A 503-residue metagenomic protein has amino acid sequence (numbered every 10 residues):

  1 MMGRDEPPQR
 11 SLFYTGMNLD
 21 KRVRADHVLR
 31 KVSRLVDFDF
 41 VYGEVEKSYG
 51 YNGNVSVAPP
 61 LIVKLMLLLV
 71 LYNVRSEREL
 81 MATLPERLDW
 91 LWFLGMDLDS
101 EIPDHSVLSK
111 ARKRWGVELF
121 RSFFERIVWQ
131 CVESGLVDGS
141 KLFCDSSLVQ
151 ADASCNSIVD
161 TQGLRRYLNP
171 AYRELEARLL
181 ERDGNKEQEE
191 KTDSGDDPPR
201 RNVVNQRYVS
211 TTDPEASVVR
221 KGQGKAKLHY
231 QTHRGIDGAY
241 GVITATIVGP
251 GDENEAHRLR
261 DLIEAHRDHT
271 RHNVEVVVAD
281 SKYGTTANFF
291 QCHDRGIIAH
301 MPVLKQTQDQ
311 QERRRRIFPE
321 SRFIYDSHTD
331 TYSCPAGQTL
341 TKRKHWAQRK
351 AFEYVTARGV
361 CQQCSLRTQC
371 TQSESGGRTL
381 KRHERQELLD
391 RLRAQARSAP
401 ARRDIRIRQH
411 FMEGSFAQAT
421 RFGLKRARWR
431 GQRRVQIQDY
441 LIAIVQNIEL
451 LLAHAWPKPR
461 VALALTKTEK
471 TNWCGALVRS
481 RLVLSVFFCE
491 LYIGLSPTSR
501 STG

Functional and structural regions predicted by a protein language model:
M1-R30: Hydrophobic alpha-helical membrane-insertion signals
G3-E6, N73-E86, M96-G503: Anion-binding and metal-coordination hotspots
D20-V23, N54, G224: Short secondary-structure boundary/capping segments within folded domains
A25-L67, Y72-N73: Basic, short loop/linker segments at the boundary and entry of helix-turn-helix/winged-helix-like folds
D39-G43, R87, L91, F422: A short secondary-structure junction motif
L68-L71, E86, W90: Amphipathic alpha-helical interaction surfaces
